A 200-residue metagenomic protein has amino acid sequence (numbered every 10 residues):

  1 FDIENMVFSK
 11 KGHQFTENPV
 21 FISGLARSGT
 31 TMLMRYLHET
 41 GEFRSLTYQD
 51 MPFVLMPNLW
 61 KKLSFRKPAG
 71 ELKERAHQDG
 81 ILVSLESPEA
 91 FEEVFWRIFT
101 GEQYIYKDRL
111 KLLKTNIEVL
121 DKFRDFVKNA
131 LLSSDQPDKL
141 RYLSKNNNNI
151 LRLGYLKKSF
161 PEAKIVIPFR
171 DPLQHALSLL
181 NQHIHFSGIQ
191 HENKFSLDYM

Functional and structural regions predicted by a protein language model:
F1-P19: Extreme N-terminal, non-catalytic leader segments that precede Walker-type/kinase nucleotide-binding cores
I22: Hydrophobic anchor at the beta1->P-loop junction of P-loop NTPases
L25: P-loop (Walker A) phosphate-binding loop of NTP-binding proteins
G29-T31, P52-L55, L151-L153, L173-S178: Short catalytic/ligand-binding loop motif for oxyanion handling, primarily in non-cytosolic enzymes, centered on
T31-R44: A conserved segment at the C-terminal end of the G1
Q49-Y142: PAPS-dependent sulfation machinery
K145-N147, L156-N181: Conserved phosphate-donor/acceptor-positioning beta-strand/loop module used by diverse small-molecule
N181-M200: PAPS-dependent sulfotransferase catalytic core
